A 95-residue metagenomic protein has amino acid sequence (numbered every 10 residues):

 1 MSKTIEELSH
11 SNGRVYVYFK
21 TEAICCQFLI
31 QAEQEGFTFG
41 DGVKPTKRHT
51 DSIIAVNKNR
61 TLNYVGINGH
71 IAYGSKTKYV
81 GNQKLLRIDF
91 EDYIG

Functional and structural regions predicted by a protein language model:
M1-G95: Structural boundary micro-motifs
